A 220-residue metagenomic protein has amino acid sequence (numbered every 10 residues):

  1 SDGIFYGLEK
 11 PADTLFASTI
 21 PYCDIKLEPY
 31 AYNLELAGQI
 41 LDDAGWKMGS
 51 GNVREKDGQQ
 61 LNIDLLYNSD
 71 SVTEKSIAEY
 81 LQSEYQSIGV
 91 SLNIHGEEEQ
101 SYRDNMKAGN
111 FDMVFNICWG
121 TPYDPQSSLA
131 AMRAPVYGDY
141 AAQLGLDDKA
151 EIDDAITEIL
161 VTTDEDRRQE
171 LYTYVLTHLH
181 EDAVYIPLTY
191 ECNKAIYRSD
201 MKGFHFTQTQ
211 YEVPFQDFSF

Functional and structural regions predicted by a protein language model:
S1-S83, Y174: Append "and occasionally in soluble cytosolic enzymes with long acidic Gly/Pro-rich linkers
D2, A44-Y67, V114-C118, T162-S199: Bilobed periplasmic-binding protein-like "clamshell/Venus-flytrap" ligand-binding domains
D2-I4, Q100-A134, L179: Pocket-flanking alpha-helical
L8-P11, I20-C23, D70-T73, E99-S101 (+3 more regions): Solvent-exposed loop/turn segments at secondary-structure junctions within structured extracellular/periplasmic domains
Y22-Q39, S50-L61, N105-G109, A130-V161 (+1 more regions): Short, solvent-exposed loop/beta-turn-alpha elements that line the ligand-binding surface or hinge of extracytoplasmic
K47-G120, N193: Ligand/substrate-recognition segments at binding pockets and active sites
